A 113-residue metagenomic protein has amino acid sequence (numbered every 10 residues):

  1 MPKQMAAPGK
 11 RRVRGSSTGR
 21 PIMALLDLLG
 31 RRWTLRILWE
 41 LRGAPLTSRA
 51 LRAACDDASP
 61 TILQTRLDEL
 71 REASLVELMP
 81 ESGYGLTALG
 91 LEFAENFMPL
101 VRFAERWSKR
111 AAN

Functional and structural regions predicted by a protein language model:
M1-G9, A54-R66: Membrane-interacting alpha-helical segments
P2-G9, S16-P21, W39, E95-N113: Amphipathic alpha-helical dimerization/coiled-coil segments that flank or bridge DNA-binding/regulatory modules
G15-I62, A73-L75, Y84-L91: N-terminal helix-turn-helix DNA-binding core of bacterial DNA-binding proteins
R49-A50, L63, R102, A112: Short linear functional motifs in flexible/disordered or boundary regions
D68-N113: Charged, amphipathic alpha-helical coiled-coil/dimerization segments
